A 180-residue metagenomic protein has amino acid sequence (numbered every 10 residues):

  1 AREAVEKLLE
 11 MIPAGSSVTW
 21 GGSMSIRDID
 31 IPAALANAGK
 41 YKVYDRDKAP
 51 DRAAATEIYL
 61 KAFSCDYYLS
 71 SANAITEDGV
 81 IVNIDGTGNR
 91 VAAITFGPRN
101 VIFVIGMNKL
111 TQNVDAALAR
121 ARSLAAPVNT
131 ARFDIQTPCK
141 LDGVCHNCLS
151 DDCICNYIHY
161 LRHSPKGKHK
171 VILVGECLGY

Functional and structural regions predicted by a protein language model:
A1-Y59, S64-L69: N-terminal active-site beta-alpha-beta segment that forms phosphate/nucleotide-binding and substrate-recognition loops
A62-Y180: Conserved phosphate- and dinucleotide-binding cores of soluble alpha/beta proteins, encompassing both enzyme active
